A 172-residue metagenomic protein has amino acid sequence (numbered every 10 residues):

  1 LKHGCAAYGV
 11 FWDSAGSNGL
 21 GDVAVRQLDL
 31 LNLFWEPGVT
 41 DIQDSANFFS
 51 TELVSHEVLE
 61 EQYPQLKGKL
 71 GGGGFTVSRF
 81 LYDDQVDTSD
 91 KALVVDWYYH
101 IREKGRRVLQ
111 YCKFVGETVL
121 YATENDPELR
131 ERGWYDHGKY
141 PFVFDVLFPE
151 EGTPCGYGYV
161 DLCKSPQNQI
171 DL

Functional and structural regions predicted by a protein language model:
L1-L172: Extended alpha-helical, oligomerization-prone segments that build pores/tubes and scaffolds
